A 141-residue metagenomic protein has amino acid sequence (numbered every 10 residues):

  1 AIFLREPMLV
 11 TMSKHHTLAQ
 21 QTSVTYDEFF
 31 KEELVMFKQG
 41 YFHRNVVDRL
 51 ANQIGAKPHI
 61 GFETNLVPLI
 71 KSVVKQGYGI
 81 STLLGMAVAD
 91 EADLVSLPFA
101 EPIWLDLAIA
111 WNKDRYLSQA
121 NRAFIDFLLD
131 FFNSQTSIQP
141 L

Functional and structural regions predicted by a protein language model:
A1-P7, Q21-T22, E28, P68-Y116: Beta-alpha-beta core module
M8, T17, V24-H43: Short loop->beta-strand "edge-of-pocket" segments that line small-molecule binding or catalytic clefts across diverse
S13, F37-K38, L83-L84: Thr-Gly-centered strand-to-loop micro-motif
K14, L97-I138: A late-sequence structural motif
E33-I54, L117-I125, Q135-L141: Secondary-structure junction motif
M36-F37, A56-L66: Short beta-strand-to-loop elements that line the ligand-binding cleft of bilobed periplasmic-binding protein-like
F42, N65, L69: Residue-level recognition of oxygen-bearing side chains
